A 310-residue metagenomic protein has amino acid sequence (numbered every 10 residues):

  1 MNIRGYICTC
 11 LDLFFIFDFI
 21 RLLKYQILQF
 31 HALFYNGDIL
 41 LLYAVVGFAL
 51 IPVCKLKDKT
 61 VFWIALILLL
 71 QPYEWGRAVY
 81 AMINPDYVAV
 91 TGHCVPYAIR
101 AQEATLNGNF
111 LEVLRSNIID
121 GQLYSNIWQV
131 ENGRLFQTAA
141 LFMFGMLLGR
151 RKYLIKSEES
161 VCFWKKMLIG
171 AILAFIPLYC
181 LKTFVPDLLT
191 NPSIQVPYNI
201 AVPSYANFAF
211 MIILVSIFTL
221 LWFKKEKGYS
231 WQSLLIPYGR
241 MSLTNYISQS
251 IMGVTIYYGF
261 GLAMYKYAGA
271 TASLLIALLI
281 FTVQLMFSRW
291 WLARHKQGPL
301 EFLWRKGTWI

Functional and structural regions predicted by a protein language model:
M1-G5, I39-C54, G133-K156, A206-E226: Specific transmembrane alpha-helix
M1-I3, R21-L33, L173-F184, P237-M264: Kinked, hydrophobic transmembrane alpha-helices enriched for aromatic residues and small/kink-inducing positions
L11-R77: Internal alpha-helical transmembrane segments
I67-M146: Long hydrophobic alpha-helical segments that form multi-pass transmembrane helix bundles in integral membrane proteins
V130, Y198-A206, S242, Y265-L285: Membrane-interface transmembrane-helix boundary segments in multi-pass integral membrane proteins
W164-A171, W222-M252, K296-T308: Functional transmembrane helices that form membrane-embedded active or gating regions
K166-F223: Alpha-helical transmembrane segments and terminal signal-anchor/GPI-anchor hydrophobic tails, characterized by long
A268-I310: C-terminal "closing" transmembrane helix and its immediate cytosolic amphipathic cap in multi-pass membrane proteins
